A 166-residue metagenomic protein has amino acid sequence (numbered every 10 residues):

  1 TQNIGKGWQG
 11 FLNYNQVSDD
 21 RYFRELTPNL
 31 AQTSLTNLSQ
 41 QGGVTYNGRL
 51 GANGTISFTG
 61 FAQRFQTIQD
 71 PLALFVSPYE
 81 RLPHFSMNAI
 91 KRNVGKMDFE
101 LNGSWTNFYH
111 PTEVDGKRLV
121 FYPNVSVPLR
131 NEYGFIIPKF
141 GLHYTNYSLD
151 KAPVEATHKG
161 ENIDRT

Functional and structural regions predicted by a protein language model:
T1-T166: Outer-membrane beta-barrel proteins and related beta-barrel translocases across Gram-negative bacteria
